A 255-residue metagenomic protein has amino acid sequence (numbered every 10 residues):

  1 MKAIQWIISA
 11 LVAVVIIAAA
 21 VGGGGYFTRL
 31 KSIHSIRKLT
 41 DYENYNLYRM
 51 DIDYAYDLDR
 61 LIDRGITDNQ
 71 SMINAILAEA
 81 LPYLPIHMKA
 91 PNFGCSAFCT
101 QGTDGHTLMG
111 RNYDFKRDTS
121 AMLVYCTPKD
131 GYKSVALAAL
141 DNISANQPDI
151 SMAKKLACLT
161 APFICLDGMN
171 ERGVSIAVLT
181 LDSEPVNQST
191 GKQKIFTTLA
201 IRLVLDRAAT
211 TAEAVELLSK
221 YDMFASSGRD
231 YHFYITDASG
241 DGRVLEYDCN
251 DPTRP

Functional and structural regions predicted by a protein language model:
M1-W6: Positively charged n-region of N-terminal signal peptides that target proteins for export
I8, V12-A212, M223-F224: N-terminal mature-domain region immediately after signal-peptide cleavage in secreted/organellar precursors
L217-L218, S226: Phosphate-interacting basic helix/loop segments used at nucleotide- and nucleic-acid interfaces
S227-P255: Extended amphipathic alpha-helical segments with heptad-repeat/coiled-coil character used for oligomerization, fusion
